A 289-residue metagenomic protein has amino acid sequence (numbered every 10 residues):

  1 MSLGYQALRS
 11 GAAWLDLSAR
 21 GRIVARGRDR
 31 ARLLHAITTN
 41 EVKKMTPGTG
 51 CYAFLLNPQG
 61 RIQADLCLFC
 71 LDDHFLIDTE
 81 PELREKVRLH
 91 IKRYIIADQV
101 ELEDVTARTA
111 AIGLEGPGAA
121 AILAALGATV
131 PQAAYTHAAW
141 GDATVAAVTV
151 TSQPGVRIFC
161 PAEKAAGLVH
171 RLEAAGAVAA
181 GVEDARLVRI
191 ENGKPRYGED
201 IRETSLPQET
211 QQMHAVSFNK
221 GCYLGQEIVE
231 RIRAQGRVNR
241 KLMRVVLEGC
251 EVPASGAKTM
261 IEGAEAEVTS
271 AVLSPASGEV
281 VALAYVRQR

Functional and structural regions predicted by a protein language model:
M1-Q63, F69: Acidic, proline/glycine-enriched N-terminal capping motif
L3-S10, A53-D65, I95-D98, H137-A146 (+1 more regions): Short amphipathic beta-strand starts and helix->beta connectors
A13-L15, R22, A64-P195: Acidic, low-complexity central loop/insert segments
A19-G21, C51, D98, A110 (+5 more regions): A generic structural signal for short beta-strands and their flanking turns/coil linkers
G27, I77, L114-G116, I158 (+4 more regions): Residue-level signal for inorganic ion chemistry
P47-G50, P131-W140, G193, G198 (+2 more regions): Glycine-centered loop/turn motifs
P58, L66, T210-V216, K220-Q226 (+1 more regions): Glycine-rich, small/acidic residue-mixed loop/short-helix segments
R157-V246: Anionic-ligand-binding alpha/beta catalytic cores of soluble enzymes and soluble regulatory domains that recognize
